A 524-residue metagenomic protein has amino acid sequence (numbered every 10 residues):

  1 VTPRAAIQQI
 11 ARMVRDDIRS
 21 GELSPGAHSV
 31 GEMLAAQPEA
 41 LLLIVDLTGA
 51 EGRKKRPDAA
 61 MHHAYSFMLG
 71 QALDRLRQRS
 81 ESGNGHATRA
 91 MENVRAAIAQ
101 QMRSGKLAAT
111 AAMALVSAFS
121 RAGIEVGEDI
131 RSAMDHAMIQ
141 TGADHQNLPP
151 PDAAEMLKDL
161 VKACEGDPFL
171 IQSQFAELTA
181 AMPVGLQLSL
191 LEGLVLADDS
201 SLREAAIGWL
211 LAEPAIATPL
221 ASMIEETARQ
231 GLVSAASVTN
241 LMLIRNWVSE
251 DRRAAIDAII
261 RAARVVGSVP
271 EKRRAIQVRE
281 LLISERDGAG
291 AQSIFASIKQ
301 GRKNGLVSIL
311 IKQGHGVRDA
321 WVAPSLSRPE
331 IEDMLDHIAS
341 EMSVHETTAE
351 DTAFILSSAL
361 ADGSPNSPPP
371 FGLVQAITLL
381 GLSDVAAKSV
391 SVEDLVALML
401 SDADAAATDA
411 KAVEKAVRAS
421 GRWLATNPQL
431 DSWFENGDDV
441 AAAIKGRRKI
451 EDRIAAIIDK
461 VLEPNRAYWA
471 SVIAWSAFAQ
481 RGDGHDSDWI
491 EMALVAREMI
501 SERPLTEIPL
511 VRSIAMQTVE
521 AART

Functional and structural regions predicted by a protein language model:
V1-A205, P214-R229, S234-T524: Non-catalytic terminal/accessory regions
